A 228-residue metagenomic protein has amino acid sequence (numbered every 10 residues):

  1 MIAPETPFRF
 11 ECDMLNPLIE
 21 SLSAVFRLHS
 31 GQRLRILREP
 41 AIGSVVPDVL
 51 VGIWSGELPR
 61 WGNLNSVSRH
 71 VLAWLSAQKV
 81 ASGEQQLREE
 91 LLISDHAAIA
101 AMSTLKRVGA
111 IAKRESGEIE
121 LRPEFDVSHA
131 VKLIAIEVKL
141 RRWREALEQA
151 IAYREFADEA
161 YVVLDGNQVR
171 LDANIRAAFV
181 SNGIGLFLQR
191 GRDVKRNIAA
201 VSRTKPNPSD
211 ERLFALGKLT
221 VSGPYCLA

Functional and structural regions predicted by a protein language model:
M1-S55, N63-G117, L227-A228: Acidic-basic catalytic patches of nuclease active cores, encompassing PD-(D/E)XK and other metal-cofactor nuclease
I2-A3, E20, A41-V45, S55-A73 (+4 more regions): Non-catalytic C-terminal interaction segments of nucleic acid-processing enzymes
R9-C12, L140, R144: Conserved phosphate-coordination/catalytic loops
V51-L58, A101, E124-A135, W143-A146 (+1 more regions): Active-site beta-strand-loop-beta-strand hairpin of nuclease catalytic cores that positions key catalytic residues
A98, L121, A146, L171-D172: Amphipathic coiled-coil/heptad-repeat helices and related helical stalk/stem segments that mediate oligomerization
A135-V138, D165: Transmembrane beta-strand segments that form the barrel wall of outer-membrane beta-barrel proteins
R142-W143, A157-V194: Nucleic-acid nuclease catalytic cores
